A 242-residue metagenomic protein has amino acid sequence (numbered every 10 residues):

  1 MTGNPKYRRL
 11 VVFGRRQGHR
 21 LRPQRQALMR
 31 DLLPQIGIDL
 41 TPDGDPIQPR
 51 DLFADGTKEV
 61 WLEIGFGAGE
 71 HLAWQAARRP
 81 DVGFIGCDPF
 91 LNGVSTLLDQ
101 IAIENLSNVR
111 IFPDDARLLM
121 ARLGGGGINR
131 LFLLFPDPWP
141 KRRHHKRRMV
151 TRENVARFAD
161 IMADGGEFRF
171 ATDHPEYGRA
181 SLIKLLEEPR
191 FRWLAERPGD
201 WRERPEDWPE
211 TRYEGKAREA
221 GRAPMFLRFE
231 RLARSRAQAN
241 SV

Functional and structural regions predicted by a protein language model:
M1-V60, E70-A77: S-adenosyl-L-methionine
E63: Class I SAM-dependent methyltransferase core
G67: Conserved glycine-rich SAM-binding loop
F90: Conserved SAM/SAH-binding beta-strand->alpha-helix loop
L98-G126: S-adenosyl-L-methionine
V150-D164: A short glycine-rich, Lys/Arg-flanked "PGG" loop and its adjoining helix->strand segment in the class I
D164-T172: Conserved beta-strand signature within the Rossmann-like core of class I S-adenosyl-L-methionine
R179-V242: Class I S-adenosyl-L-methionine
